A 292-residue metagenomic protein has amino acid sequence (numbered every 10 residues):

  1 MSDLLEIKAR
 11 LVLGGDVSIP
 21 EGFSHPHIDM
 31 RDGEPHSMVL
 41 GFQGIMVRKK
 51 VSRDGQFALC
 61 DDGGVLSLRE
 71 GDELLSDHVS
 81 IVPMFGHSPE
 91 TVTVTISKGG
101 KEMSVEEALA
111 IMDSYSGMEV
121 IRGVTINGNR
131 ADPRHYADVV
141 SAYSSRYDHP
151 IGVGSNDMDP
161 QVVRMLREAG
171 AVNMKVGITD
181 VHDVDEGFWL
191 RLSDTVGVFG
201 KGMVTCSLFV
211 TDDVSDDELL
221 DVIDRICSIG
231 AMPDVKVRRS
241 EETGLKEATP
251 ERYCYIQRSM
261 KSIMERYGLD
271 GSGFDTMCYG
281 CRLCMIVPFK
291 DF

Functional and structural regions predicted by a protein language model:
M1-L68, S215-F292: Auxiliary Fe-S-binding modules of radical SAM enzymes
L13-R48, D61, R69-E106, A110 (+1 more regions): N-terminal pre-triad scaffold of radical SAM enzymes
T91, T95-V139, Y143-V162, L166-R191 (+2 more regions): Core AdoMet radical
N127-R130, V163-E168, F188, L192-T195 (+3 more regions): Noncatalytic linker/hinge segments flanking ATPase motor cores
Y147-I151, H182-D194, V198-M203, L245-R258 (+1 more regions): Short acidic, glycine/proline-enriched helix-loop-strand junctions
A169, F199, S228-I229: Structural motif
V181, L192-E218, K236-G244: Conserved strand-turn element in the central/C-terminal portion of the radical SAM core barrel that lines
